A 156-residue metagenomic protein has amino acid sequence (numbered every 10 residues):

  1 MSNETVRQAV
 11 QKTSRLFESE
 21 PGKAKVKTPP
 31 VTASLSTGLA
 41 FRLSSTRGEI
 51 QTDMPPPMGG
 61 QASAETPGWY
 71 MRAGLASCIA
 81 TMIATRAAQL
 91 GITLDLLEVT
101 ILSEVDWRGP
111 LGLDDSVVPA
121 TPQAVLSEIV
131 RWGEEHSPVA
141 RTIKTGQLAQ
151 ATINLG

Functional and structural regions predicted by a protein language model:
M1-A73, I83-G156: Extended beta-strand/beta-hairpin segments
